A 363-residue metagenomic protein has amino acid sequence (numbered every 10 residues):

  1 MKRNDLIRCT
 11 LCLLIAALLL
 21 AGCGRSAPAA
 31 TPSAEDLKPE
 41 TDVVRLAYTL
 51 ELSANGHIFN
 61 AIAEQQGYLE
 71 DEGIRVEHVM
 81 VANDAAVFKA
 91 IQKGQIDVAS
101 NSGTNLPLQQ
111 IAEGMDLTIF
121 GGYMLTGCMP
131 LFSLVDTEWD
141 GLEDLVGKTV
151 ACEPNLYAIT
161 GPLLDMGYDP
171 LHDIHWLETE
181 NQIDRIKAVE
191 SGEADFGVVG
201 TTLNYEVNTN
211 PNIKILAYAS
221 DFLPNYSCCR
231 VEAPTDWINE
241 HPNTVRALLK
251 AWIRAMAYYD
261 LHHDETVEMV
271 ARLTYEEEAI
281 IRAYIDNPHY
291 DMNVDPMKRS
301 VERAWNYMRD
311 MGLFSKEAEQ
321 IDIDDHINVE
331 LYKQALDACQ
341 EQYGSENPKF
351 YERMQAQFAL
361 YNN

Functional and structural regions predicted by a protein language model:
M1-V43, Y343-N363: Short, low-complexity disordered leader/linker segments with a strong preference for bacterial N-terminal type II
P32-N181, A188, D195-T201, N212-A219 (+2 more regions): Short, glycine-/small- and polar/acidic-enriched structural segments that line small-molecule recognition paths
E77-H78, A85-A86, L177, A283-M292 (+1 more regions): Short linear loop/turn motifs
W176-L177, I183-L273: Pocket-lining segment of extracytoplasmic ligand-binding domains
E240-E319: Secondary-structure end/capping motifs
R309-N363: Conserved C-terminal helix/tail region of periplasmic/extracytoplasmic solute-binding proteins
